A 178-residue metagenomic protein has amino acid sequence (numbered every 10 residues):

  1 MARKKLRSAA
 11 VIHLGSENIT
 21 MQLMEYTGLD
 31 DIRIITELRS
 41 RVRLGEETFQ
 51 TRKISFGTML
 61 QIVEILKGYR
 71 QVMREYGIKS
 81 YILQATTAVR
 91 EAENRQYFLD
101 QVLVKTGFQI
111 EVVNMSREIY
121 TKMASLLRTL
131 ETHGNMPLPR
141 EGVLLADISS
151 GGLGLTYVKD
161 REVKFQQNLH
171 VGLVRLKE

Functional and structural regions predicted by a protein language model:
A2-R33, L126, T132, M136-L169: Gly/Thr-rich phosphate-binding beta-strand-loop-beta motif of the actin/hexokinase/Hsp70
K5-I110: Conserved phosphate-binding loops in N-terminal lobes of ATP-dependent enzymes of the actin/Hsp70/sugar-kinase
S40, V113, L169: Hydrophobic residues at beta-strand termini and immediately following loops that shape nucleotide-binding pockets
L44, R117-I119, H170-L173: Residue-level detector of flexible, active-site-proximal loop/helix-junction positions within diverse enzyme catalytic
F49, V163-E178: Glycine-rich phosphate-binding loop plus the immediately following alpha-helix
I82, T86, R90-A92, Y97-I148 (+1 more regions): Active-site neighborhood for divalent-cation/phosphate handling
